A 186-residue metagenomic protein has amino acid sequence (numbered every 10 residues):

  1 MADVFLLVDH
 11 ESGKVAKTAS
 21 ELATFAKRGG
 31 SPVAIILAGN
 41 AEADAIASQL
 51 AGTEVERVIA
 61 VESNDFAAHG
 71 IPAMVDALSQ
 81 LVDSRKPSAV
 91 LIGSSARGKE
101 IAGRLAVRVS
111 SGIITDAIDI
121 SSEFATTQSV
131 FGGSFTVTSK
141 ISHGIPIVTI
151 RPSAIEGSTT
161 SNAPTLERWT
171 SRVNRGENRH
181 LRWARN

Functional and structural regions predicted by a protein language model:
M1-N186: N-terminal glycine-rich FAD/FM-binding segment characteristic of electron-transfer flavoproteins
